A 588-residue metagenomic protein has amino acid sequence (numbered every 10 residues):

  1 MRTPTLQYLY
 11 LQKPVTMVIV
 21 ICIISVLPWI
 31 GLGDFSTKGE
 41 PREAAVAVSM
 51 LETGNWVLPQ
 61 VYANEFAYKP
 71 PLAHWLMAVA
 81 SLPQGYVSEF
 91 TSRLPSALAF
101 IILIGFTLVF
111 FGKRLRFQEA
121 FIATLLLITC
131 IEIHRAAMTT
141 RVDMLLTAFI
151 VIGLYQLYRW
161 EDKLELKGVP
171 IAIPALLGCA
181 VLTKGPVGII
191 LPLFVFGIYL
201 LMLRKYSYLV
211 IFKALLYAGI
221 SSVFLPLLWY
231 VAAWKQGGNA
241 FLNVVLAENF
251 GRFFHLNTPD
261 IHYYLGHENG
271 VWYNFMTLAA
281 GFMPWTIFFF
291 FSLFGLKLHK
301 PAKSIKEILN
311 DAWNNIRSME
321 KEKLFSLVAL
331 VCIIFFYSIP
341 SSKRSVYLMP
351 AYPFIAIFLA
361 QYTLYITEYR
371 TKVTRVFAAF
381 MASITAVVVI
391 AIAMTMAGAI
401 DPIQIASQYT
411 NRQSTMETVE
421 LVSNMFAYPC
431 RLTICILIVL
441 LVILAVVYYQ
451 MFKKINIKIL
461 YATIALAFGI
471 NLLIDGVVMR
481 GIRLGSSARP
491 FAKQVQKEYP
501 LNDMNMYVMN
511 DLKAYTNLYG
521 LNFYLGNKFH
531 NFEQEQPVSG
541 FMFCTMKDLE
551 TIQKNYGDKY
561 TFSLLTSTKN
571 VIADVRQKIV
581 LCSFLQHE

Functional and structural regions predicted by a protein language model:
M1-R375, M394-M396, I455, L565-Q577: Membrane-integral, polyisoprenol-dependent glycosyltransferases of the GT-C/oligosaccharyltransferase superfamily
R2, I171, G295-E588: Membrane-embedded architecture of ER/inner-membrane glycosylation machinery
